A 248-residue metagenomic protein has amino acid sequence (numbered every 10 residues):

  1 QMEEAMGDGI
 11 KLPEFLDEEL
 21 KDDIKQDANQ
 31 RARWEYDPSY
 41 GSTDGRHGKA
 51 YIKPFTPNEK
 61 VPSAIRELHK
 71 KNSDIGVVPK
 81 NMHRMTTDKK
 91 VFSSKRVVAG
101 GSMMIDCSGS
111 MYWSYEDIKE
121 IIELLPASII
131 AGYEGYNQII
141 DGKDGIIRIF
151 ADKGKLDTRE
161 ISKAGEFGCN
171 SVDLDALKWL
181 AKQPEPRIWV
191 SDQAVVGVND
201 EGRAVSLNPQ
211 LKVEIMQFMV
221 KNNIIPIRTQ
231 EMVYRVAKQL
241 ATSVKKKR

Functional and structural regions predicted by a protein language model:
M2-E4, D8-S102, G109-A127: Acidic, polar low-complexity linker/tail segments
G7-G9, G41, G45-G48, G76 (+8 more regions): Residue-identity detector for glycine
N29, N58, N72, N81 (+5 more regions): Detector for Asparagine
K70-V78, F150-N170: Acidic/glycine-enriched edge-of-secondary-structure segments
S94-I161, D175-V195, T229: Von Willebrand factor
G145, T158-R248: Von Willebrand factor type A / integrin I
